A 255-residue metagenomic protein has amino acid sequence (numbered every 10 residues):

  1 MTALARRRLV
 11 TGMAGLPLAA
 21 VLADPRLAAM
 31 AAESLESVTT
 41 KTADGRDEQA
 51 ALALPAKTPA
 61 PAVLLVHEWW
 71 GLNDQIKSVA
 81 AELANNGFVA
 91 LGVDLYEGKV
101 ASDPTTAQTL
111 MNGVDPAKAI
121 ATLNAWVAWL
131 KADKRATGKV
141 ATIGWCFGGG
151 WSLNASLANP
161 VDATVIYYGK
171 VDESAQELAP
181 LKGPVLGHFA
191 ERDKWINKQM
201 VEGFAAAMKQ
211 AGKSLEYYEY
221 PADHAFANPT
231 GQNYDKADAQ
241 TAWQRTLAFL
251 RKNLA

Functional and structural regions predicted by a protein language model:
M1-P17: N-terminal secretory signal peptides and thylakoid transit peptides that target proteins across membranes
L27-P55: N-terminal cap/lid segment of alpha/beta-hydrolase-fold proteins
A60-E68: Short beta-strand element of the alpha/beta-hydrolase
D74-V93: Short amphipathic alpha-helix adjacent to the substrate-entry channel of hydrolases
L110-A132: Alpha/beta-hydrolase active-site loop
A125-K182: Primarily recognizes the serine-hydrolase "nucleophile elbow" in alpha/beta-hydrolase and SGNH/GDSL folds
G187-F189: Short beta-strand/loop motif that positions the catalytic acidic residue of the alpha/beta-hydrolase fold
S214-A255: C-terminal catalytic histidine-bearing segment of alpha/beta-hydrolase fold enzymes
